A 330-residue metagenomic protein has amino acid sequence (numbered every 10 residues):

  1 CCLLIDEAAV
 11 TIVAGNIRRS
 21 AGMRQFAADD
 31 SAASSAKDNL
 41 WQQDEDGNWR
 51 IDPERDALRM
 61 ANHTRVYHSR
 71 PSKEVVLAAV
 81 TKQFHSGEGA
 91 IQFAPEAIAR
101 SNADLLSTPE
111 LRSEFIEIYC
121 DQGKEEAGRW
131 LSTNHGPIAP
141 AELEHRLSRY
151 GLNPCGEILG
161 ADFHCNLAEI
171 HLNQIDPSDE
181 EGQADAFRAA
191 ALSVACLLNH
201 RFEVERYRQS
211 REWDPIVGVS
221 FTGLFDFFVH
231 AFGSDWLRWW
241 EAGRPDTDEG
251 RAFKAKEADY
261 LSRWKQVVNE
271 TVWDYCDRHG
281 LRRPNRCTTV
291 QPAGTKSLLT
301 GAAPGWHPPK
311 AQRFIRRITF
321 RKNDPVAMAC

Functional and structural regions predicted by a protein language model:
C1, A302-C330: Catalytic or ion-translocation cores adjacent to nucleophile or general acid/base/metal-coordination motifs in diverse
L3, N16-V66, C196-R208, E212 (+3 more regions): Internal maturation/activation junctions in enzymes
T11-A90, I98-Q122: Extended, regular secondary-structure scaffolds
A14-G15, V217, T300-A303: Short glycine/threonine-rich loop-to-helix capping motif typified by GTGT followed within a few residues by an Asp-Pro
Q83-F232, I318-F320: Function-dense linear segments that define catalytic or interfacial modules in macromolecule-processing proteins
F93, L299-T300: Short linear motifs in exposed loops
